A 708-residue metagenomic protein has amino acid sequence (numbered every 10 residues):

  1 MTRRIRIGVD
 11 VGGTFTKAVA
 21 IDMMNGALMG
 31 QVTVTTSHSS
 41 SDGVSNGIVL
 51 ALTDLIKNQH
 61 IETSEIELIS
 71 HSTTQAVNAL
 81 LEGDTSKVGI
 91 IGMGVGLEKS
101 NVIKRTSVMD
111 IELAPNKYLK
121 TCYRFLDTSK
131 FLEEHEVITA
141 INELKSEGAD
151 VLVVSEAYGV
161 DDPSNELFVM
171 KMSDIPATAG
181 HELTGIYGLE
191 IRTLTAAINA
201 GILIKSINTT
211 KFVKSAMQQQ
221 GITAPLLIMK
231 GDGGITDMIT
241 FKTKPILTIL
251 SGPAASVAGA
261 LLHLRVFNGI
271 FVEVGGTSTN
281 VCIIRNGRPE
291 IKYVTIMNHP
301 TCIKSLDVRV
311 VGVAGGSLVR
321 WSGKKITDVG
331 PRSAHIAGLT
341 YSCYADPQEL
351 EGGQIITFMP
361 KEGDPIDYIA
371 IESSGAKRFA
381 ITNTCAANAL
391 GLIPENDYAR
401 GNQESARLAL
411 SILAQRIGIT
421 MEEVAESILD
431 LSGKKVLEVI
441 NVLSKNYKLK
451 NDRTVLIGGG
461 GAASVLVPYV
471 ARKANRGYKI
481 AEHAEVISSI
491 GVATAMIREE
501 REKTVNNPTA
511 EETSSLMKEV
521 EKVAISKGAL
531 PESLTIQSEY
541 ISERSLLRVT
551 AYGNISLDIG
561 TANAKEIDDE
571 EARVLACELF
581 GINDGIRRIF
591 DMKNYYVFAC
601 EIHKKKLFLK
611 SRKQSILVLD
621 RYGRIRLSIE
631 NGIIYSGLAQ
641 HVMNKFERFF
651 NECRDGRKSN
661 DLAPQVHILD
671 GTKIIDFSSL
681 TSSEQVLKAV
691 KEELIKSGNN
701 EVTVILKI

Functional and structural regions predicted by a protein language model:
T2-I708: N-terminally biased helix-coil "hinge/interface" segments that flank
